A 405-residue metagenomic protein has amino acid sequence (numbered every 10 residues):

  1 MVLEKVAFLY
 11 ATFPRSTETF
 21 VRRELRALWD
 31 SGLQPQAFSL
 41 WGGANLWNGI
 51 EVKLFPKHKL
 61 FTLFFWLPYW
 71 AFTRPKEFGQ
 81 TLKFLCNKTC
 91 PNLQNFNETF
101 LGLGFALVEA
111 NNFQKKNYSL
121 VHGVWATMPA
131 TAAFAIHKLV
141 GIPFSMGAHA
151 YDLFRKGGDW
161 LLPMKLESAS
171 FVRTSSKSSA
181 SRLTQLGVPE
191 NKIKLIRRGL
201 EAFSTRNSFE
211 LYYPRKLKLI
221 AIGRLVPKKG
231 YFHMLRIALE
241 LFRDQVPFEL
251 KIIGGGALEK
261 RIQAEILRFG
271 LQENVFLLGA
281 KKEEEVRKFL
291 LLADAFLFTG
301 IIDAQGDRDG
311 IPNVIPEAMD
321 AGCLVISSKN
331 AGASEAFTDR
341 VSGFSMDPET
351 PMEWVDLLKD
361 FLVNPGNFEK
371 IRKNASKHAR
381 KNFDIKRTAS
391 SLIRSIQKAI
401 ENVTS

Functional and structural regions predicted by a protein language model:
L166, A280-K282, K288-A293: Short alpha-helical donor nucleotide-sugar binding micro-motif in glycosyltransferases
R173, S204, S208-L239, K251: Conserved donor-binding/catalytic core segment of Leloir-type glycosyltransferases
S178, G199: Carbohydrate-associated surface elements
K260-E284: Nucleotide-activated donor-binding/catalytic signature segment of Leloir-type glycosyltransferases, i.e., the conserved
L291-G306, C323: Acidic donor-binding loop of glycosyltransferase active sites
I315, D320, L324-S327, F337: Short hydrophobic beta-strand element within catalytic cores of glycosyltransferases and related nucleotide-activated
D339-R340, F344-P351, D360-G366: Conserved acidic donor-binding segment of nucleotide-sugar-dependent glycosyltransferases
E353, D360, N367-N382, T388 (+2 more regions): A short, well-ordered alpha-helix in the C-terminal region of glycosyltransferases
